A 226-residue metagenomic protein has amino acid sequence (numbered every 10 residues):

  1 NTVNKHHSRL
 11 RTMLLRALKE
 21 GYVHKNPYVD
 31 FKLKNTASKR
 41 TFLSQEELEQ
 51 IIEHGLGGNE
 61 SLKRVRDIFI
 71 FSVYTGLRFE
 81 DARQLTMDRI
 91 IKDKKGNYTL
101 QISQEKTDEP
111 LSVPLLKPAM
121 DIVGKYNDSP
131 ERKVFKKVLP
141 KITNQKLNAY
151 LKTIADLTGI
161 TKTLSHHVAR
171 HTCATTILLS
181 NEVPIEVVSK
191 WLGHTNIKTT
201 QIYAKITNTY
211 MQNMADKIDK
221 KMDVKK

Functional and structural regions predicted by a protein language model:
N1-L15, N59-S61, K141-I142, T163-S165: N-terminal core-binding DNA-recognition domain of tyrosine site-specific recombinases/integrases
N4-S8, K19-F79, N97: Basic, Lys/Arg- and aromatic-enriched nucleic-acid-binding interface segment
R11-L14, L18, T207-M211: C-terminal flanking helix
K19, I70, Y74, E80-D81 (+3 more regions): C-terminal catalytic core of tyrosine-transesterase DNA break-rejoin enzymes
A37, E105-G124, R132-T153: C-terminal catalytic core of Y-nucleophile DNA break-rejoin enzymes
F42, Q104-D108, N144, L192-K217: Catalytic-site neighborhood detector that most strongly recognizes the C-terminal catalytic loop/helix of tyrosine
R89-G96, T161-K162, E182-I202, T209 (+1 more regions): Short, polar N-cap/turn motifs at the start of nucleic acid-interacting alpha helices
P130-K133, I218-K226: C-terminal secondary-structure termini that scaffold catalytic or DNA-interacting sites
